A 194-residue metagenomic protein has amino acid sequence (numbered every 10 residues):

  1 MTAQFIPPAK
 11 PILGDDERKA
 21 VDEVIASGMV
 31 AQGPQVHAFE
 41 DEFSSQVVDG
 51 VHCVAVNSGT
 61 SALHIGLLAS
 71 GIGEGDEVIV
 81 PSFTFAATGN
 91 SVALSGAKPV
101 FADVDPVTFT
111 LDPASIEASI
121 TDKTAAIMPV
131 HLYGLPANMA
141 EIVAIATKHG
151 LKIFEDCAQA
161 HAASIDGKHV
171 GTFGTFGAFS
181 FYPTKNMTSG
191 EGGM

Functional and structural regions predicted by a protein language model:
M1-M29, P34: N-terminal "arm"/small-domain region of PLP-dependent enzymes with the aminotransferase-like
D22, A26, E40-S44, H64 (+4 more regions): Solvent-exposed, non-membrane alpha-helical residues enriched in polar/charged side chains
M29-E77, S91-S95, V100-D103, K168: Phosphate-binding glycine-rich loop
S58, V104, L132, P183-T184: Short, conserved catalytic or interaction motifs in soluble domains
L68-C157, S164: PLP-dependent aminotransferase-like
E155-S189: Conserved active-site segment immediately N-terminal to the catalytic lysine that forms the internal aldimine
G190-M194: Glycine-rich phosphate-binding loop of ATP-grasp-fold ATP-dependent ligases
